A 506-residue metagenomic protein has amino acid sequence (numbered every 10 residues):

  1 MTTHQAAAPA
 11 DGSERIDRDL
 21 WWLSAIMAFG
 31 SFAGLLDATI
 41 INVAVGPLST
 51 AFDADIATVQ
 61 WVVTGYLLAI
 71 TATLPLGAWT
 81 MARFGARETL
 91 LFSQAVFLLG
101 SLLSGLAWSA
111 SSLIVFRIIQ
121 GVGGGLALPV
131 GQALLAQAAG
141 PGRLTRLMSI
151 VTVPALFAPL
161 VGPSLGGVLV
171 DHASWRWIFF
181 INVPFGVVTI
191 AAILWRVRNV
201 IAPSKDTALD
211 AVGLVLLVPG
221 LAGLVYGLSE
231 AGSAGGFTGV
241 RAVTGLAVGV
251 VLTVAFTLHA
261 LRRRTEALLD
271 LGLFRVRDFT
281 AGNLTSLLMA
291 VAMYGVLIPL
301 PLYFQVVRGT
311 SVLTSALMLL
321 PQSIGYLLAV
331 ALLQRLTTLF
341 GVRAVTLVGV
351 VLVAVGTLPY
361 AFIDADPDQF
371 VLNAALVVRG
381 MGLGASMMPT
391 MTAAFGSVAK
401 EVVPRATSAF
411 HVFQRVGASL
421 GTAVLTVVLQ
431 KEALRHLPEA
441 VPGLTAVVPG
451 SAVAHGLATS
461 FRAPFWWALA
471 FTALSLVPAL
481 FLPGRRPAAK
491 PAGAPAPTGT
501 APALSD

Functional and structural regions predicted by a protein language model:
M1-S31, L35, D278, P449-D506: Transmembrane-helix exit segments and adjacent C-terminal regions of multi-pass membrane proteins
D19-G77, S174, V212-G213, Y226 (+5 more regions): Transmembrane core module of solute transporters
A25, L76-A95, L99, W108-S112 (+4 more regions): C-terminal module of multi-pass small-molecule transporters
G34, V63-Y66, I70, F97 (+11 more regions): Structural signature of transmembrane alpha-helices in multi-pass secondary transporters
L48-S49, T80-M81, L165-A173, L228 (+4 more regions): Interfacial helix-cap and linker-helix signal at transmembrane-aqueous boundaries of multi-pass secondary transporters
L74-G213: Helix-loop-helix hairpins in multi-pass membrane proteins, especially solute transporters
D171-V183, E230-A242, S311, K431-A470: A membrane-interface helix-boundary motif in multi-pass transporters
V183-A202, V218-E230, V248-R263, S475-R485: C-terminal membrane-cytosol helix-exit motif in multi-pass small-molecule transporters
